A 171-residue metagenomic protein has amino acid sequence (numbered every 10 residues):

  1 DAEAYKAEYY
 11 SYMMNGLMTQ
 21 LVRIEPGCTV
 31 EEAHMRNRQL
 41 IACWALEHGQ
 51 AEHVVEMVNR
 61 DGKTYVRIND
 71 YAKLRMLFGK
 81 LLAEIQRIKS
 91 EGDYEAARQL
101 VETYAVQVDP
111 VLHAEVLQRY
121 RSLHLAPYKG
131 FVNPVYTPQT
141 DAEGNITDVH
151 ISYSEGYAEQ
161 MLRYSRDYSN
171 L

Functional and structural regions predicted by a protein language model:
D1-A2, L171: Accessible peptide chain termini
A2-S90, Y94: Long, well-structured alpha-helical subdomains associated with metal-dependent extracellular/ecto-lumenal hydrolases
G62-L171: Non-catalytic terminal regions of proteins
